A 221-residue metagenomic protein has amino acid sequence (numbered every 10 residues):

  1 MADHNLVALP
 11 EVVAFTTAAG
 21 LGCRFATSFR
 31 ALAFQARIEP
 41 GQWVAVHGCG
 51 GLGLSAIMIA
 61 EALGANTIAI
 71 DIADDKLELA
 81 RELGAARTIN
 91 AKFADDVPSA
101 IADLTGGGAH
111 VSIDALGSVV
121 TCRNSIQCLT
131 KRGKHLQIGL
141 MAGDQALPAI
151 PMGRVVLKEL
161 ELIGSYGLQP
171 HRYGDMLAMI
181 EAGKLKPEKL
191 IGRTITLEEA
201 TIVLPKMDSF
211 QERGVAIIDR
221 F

Functional and structural regions predicted by a protein language model:
N5-L6, E11-A94, S99: Mid-domain Rossmann-like dinucleotide-binding core that forms the NAD(H)/NADP(H) cofactor-binding site
V7, A45, I68, K134-L136 (+2 more regions): Structural detector of well-ordered beta-strand residues that form the stable sheet scaffold of enzyme domains
I38, T105, L116, Q127-T130: A generic alpha-to-beta junction signature in SAM-dependent methyltransferases
I72, V119-A182, R220-F221: Glycine-rich phosphate-binding loop and adjacent beta-alpha segment of Rossmann(oid) nucleotide-cofactor-binding
G107, R123-Q127, Q169-F221: C-terminal hydrophobic helical "lid"/dimerization subdomain of Rossmann-like NAD(P)H-dependent oxidoreductases
H110-I113, L136: N-terminal Rossmann-like NAD(P) cofactor-binding module of classical short-chain dehydrogenase/reductase
